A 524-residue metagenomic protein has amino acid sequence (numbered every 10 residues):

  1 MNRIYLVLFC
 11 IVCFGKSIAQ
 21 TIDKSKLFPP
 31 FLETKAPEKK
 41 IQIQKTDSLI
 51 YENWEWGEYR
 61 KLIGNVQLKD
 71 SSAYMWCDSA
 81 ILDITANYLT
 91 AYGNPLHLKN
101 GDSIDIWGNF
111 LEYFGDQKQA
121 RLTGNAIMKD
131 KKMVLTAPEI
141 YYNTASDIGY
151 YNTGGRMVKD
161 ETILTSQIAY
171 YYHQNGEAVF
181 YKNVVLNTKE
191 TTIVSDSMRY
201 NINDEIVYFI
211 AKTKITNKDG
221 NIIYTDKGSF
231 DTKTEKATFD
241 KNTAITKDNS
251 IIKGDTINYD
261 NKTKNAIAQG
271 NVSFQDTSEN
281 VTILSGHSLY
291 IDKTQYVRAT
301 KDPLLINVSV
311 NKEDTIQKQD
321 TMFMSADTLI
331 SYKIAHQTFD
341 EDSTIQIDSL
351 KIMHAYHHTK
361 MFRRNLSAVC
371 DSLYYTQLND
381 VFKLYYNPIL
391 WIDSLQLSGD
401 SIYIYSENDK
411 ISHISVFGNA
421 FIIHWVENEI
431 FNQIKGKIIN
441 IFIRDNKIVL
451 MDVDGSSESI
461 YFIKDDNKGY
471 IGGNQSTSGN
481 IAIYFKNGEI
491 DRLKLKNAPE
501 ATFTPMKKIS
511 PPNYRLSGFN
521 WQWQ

Functional and structural regions predicted by a protein language model:
M1-S25: Bacterial Sec-dependent N-terminal signal peptides
Q20-Q524: N-terminal amphipathic/hydrophobic interface segments
